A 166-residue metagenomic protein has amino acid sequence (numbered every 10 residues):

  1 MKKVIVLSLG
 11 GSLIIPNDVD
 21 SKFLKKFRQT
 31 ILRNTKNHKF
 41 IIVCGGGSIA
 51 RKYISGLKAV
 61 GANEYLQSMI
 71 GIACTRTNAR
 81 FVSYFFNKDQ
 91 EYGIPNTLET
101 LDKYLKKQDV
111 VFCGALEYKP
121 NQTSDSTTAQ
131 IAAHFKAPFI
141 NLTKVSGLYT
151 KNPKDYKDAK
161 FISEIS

Functional and structural regions predicted by a protein language model:
M1-I41: N-terminal glycine-/serine-/threonine-rich phosphate-binding loop
V6-G10, C44, F112-A115, L142-T143: Short beta-strand segments
L13-I15, G47-R51, G147-T150: Short, active-site-adjacent cap segments at secondary-structure transitions
I54-T75: A charged helix-plus-loop insertion that forms the helical arch/lid used to bind and gate nucleic-acid substrates
K58, E91-Y104, D109-V110, K119-N121 (+1 more regions): Active-site phosphate/oxyanion-binding loops
E64-I70, A115-Q122: A short glycine/serine-rich beta->alpha loop
A73-L98: Ordered, amphipathic secondary-structure segments that act as subunit-interaction surfaces in large macromolecular
S126-F135: Acidic, metal-associated active-site segment
